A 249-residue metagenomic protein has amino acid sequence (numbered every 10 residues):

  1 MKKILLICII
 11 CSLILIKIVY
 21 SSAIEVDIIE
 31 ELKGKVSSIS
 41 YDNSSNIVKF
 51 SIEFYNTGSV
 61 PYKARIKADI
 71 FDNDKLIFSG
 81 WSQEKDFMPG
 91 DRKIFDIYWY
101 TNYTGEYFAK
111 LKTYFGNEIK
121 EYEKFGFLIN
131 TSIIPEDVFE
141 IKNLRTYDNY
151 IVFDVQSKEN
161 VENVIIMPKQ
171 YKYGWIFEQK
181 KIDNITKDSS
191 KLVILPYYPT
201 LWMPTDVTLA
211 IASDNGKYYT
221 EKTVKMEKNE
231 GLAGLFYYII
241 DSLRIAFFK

Functional and structural regions predicted by a protein language model:
M1-A23, I52, F153, L232-K249: Secretory targeting signatures
S22-L32, G126-E136: Proline/serine/threonine-rich low-complexity linkers at boundaries of modular beta-sandwich domains
N46-F50, Y147-F153: Structural beta-strand segments of beta-rich domains
F54-G58, F153-N160: Asparagine-centered strand-capping/turn motif at beta-strand->loop junctions
P61-K67, E162-M167: Short, hydrophobic/aromatic beta-strand segments
I66-D72, T113, P168-Q170, I211: Conserved aromatic beta-strand anchor motif in extracellular beta-sandwich/beta-rich domains
D74-T104, G174-L201: Intrinsically disordered, low-complexity Pro/Gly/Ser/Thr-rich segments with frequent PxxP/GP/PP motifs and embedded
T101-I134, Y198-F247: Terminal connector regions
